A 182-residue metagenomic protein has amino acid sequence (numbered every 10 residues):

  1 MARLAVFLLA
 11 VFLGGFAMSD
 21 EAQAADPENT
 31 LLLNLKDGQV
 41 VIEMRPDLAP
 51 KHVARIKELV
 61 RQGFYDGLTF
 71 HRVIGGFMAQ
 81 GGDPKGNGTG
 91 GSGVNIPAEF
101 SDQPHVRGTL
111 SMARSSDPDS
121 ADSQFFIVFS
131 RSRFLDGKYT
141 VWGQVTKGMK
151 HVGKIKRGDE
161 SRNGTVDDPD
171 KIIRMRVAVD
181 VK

Functional and structural regions predicted by a protein language model:
M1-L8: Bacterial N-terminal signal peptides that target proteins for export
L8, F12-K182: Cyclophilin-like peptidyl-prolyl cis-trans isomerases
